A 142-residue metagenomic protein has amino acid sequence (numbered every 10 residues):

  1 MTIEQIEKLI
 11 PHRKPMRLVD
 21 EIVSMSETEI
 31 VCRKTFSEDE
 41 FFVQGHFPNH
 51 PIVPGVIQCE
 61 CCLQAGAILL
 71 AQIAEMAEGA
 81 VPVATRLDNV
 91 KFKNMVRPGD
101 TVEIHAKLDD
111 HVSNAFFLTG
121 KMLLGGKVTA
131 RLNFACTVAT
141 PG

Functional and structural regions predicted by a protein language model:
M1-I6, V102-I104: Short Pro/Gly-enriched beta-strand edge/turn motifs at strand-loop
E7, N49, F92-N94: Beta-strand-rich interaction surfaces with strong enrichment in secreted/lumenal proteins
K14-V53: Catalytic strand-loop segment that frames the active site of acyl-thioester-processing enzymes
M16-L18, V102, F116: Hydrophobic core residues within well-ordered beta-strands of beta-rich domains
D20-V23, D88, K93, H105-D109 (+1 more regions): Conserved positions in beta-strands of structured domains
E27, R97-D100, K107-G142: HotDog/MaoC-like acyl-thioester-processing domains
Q44-A71, A84: Compact, glycine-rich, soluble single-domain proteins
A67-H105, T129-R131, C136-T137: Hydrophobic beta-strand-centered segment that forms part of the acyl-chain substrate-binding groove
